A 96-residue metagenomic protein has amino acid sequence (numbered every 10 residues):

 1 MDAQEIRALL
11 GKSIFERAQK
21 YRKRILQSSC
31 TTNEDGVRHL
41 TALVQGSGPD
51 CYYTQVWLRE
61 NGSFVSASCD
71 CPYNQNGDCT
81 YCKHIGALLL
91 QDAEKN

Functional and structural regions predicted by a protein language model:
M1-N96: Long, low-complexity, compositionally biased intrinsically disordered regions
